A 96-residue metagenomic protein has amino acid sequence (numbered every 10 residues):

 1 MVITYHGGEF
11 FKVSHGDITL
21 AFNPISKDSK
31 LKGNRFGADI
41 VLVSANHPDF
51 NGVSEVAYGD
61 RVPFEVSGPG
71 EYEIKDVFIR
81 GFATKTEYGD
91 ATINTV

Functional and structural regions predicted by a protein language model:
M1-I40, H47-D49, G59-V96: Core dinuclear metal-dependent hydrolase active-site scaffold
G52-V56: Metal-dependent catalytic neighborhoods of phosphoester/phosphodiester hydrolases
